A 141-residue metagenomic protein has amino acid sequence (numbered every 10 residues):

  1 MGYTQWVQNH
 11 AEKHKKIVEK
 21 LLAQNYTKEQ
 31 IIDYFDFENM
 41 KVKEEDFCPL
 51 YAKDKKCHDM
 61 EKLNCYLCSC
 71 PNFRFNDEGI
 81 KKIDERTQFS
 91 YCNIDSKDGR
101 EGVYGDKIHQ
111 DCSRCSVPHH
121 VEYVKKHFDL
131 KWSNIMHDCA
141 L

Functional and structural regions predicted by a protein language model:
G2-L141: Cysteine-centered metal-binding/redox modules
